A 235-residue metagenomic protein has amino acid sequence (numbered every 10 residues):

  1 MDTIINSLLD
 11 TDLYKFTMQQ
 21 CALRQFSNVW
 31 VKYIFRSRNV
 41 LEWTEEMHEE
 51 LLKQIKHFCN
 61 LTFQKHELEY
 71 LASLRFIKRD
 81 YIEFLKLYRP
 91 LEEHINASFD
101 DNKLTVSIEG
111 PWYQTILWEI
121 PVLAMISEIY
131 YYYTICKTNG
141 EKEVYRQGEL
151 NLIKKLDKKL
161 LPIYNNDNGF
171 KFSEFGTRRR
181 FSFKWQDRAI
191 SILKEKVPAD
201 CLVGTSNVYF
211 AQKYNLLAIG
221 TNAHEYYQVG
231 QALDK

Functional and structural regions predicted by a protein language model:
M1-K235: Ordered alpha/beta subdomains of enzyme catalytic regions
